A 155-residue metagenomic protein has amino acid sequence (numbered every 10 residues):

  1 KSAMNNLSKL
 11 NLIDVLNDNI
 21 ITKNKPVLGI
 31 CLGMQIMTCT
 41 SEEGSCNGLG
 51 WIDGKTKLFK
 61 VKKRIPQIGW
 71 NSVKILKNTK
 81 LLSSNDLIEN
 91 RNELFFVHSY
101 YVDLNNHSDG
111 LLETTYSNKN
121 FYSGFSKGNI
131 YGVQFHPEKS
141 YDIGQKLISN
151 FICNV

Functional and structural regions predicted by a protein language model:
K1-N71: Cysteine-nucleophile active-site neighborhood
N19-T22, K55-V155: Amide-donor transfer/coupling interface in amidating biosynthetic enzymes
